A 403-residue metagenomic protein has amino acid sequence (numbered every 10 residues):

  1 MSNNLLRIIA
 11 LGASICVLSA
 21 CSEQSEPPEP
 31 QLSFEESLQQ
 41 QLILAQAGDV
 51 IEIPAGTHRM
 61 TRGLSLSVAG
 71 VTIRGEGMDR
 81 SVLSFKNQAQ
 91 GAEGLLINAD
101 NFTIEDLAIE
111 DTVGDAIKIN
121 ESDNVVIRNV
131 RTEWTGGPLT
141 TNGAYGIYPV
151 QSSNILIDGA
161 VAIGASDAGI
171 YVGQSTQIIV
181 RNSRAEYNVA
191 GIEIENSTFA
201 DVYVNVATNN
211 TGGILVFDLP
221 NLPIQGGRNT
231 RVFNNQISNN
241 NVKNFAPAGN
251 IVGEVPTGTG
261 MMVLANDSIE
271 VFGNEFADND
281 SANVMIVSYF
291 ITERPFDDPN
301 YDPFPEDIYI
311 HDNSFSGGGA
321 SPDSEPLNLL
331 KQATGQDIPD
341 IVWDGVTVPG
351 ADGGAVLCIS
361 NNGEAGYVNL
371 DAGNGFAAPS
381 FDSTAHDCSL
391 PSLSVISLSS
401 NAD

Functional and structural regions predicted by a protein language model:
M1-I9: Bacterial N-terminal signal peptides that target proteins for export
V17-A20: C-terminal motif of bacterial Sec signal peptides marking the signal peptidase cleavage site
Q24-E36, G70-G114, G136: Right-handed parallel beta-helix/beta-spiral solenoid domain characteristic of secreted/periplasmic
L32, Q41-M60, T72-E76: Glycine-rich repeat segments that build the extracellular carbohydrate-interaction surface of secreted and virion
L38-Q39, T61, F85-L95, D111-K118 (+7 more regions): Extracellular beta-strand/beta-solenoid scaffold signature
G48, P54, R74-D79, D100-D111 (+7 more regions): Right-handed parallel beta-helix
F276-A277, A282, I286-V287, Y301 (+1 more regions): Structured C-terminal portions of repeat-based eukaryotic scaffold domains
T292, F296-D403: Acidic, glycine- and Ser/Thr-rich low-complexity intrinsically disordered tracts in extracellular/secreted proteins
